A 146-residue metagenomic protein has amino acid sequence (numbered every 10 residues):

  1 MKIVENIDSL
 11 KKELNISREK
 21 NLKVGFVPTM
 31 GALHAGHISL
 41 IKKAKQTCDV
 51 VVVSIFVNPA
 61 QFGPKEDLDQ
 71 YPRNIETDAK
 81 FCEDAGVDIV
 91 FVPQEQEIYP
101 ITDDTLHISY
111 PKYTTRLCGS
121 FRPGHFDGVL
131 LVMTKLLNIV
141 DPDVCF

Functional and structural regions predicted by a protein language model:
K2-F146: Nucleotidyltransferase catalytic core that binds NTPs
